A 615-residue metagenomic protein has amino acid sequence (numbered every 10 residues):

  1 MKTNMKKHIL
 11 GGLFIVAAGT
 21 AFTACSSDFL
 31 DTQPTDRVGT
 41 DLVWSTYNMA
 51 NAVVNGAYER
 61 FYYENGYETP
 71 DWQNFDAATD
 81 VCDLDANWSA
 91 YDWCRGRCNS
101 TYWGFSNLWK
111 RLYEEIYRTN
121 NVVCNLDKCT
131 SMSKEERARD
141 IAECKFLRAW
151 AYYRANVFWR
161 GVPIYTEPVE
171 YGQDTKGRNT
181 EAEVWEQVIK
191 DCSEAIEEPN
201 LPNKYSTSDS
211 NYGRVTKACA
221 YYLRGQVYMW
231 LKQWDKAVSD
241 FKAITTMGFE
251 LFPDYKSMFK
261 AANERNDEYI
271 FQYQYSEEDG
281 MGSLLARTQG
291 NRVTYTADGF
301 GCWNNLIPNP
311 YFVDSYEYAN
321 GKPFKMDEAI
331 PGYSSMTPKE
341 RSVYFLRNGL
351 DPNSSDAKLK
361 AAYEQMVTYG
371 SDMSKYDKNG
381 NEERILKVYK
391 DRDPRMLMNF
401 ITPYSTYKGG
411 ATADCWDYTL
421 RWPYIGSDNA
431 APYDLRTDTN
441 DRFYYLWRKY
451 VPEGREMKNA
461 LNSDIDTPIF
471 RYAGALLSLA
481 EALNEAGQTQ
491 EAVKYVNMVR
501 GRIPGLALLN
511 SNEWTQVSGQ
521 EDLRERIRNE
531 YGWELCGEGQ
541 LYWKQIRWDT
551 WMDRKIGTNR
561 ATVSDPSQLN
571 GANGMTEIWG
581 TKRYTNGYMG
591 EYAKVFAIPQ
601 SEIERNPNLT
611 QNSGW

Functional and structural regions predicted by a protein language model:
M1-T35: Bacterial Sec-dependent N-terminal signal peptides
A24-S26, Y58, L112-E115, Q187-I189 (+7 more regions): Long, intrinsically disordered, low-complexity segments
S26-D85, A218-Y221, Q226-G426: An aromatic- and glycine-enriched ligand-binding surface/loop that stacks and positions planar moieties
W44-T69, D85-W159, Q173-E186, K190-T207 (+9 more regions): Conserved, well-structured interaction surfaces
S106, K375-G501: C-terminal substrate/ligand-recognition segments
